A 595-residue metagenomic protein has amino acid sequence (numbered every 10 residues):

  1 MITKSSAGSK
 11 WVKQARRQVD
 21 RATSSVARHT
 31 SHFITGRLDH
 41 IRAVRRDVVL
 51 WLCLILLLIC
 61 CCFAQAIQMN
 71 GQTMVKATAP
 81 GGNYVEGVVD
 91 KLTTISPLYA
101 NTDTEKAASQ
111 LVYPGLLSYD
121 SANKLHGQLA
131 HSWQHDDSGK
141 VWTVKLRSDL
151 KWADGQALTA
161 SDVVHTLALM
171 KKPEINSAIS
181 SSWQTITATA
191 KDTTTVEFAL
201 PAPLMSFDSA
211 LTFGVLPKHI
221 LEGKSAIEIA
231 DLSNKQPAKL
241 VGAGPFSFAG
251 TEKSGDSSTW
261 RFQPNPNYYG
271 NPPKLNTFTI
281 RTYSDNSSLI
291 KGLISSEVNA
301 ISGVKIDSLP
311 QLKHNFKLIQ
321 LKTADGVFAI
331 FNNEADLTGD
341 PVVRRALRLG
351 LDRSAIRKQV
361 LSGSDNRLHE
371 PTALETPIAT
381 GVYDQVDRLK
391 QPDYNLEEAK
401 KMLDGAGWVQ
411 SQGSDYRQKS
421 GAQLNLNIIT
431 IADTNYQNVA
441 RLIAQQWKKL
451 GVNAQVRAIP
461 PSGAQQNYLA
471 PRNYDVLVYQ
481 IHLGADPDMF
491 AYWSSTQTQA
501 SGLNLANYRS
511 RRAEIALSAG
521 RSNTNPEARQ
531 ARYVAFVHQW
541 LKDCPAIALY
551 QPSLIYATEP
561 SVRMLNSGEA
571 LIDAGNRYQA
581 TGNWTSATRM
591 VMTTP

Functional and structural regions predicted by a protein language model:
I2, G8-V26, H131-N176, T189 (+2 more regions): Aromatic- and charge-enriched surface segment that lines or borders ligand/interaction sites
I2-R16, D20, C60-C61, Q65-Q68 (+4 more regions): Detector for C-terminal structural segments
I55-L58, S257-S258, V409-L483, P526 (+1 more regions): Ligand/substrate-recognition segments at binding pockets and active sites
G87-D137, A168, V241-G242: N-terminal lobe/hinge region of extracytoplasmic solute-binding protein
T159-T166, T195-A199, P245, N276-T277 (+4 more regions): Alpha-helical secondary-structure segments
S180-A226: Surface-exposed binding/hinge segments that line and control ligand-binding clefts or catalytic entry sites
F213-P273, T277, S287, L396-E397 (+2 more regions): Gly/Pro-rich hinge or "lid" segments in bacterial periplasmic/extracellular proteins
N234, N265-Q311, A444, N453-Q455 (+1 more regions): Ligand-site clamp/hinge motif
